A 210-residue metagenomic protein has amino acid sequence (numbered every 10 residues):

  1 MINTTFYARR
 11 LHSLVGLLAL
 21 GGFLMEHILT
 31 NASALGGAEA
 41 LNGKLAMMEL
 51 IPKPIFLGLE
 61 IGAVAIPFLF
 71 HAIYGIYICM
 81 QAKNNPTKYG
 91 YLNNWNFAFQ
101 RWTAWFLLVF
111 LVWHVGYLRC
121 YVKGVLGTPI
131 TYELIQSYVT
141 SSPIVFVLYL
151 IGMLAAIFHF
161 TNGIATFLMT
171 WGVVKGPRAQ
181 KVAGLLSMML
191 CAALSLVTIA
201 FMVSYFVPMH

Functional and structural regions predicted by a protein language model:
M1-H210: Membrane-embedded alpha-helical bundles that constitute the cytochrome b-like, heme-associated redox core of multi-pass
